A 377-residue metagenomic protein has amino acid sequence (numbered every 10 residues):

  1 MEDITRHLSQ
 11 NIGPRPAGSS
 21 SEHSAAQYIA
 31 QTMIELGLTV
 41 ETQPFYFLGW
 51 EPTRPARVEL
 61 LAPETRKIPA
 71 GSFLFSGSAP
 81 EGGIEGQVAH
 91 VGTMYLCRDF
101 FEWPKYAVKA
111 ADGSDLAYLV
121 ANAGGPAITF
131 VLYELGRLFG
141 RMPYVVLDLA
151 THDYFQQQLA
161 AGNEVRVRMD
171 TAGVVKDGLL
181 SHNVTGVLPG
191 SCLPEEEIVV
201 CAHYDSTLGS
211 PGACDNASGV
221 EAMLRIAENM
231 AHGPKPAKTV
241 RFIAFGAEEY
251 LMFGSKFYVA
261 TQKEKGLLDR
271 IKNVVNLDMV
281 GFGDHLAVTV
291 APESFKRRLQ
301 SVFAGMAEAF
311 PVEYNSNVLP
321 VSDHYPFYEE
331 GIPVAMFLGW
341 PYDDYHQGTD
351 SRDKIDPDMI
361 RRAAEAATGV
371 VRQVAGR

Functional and structural regions predicted by a protein language model:
M1-H23, L36, Q43-F45, P55-R57 (+4 more regions): N-terminal capping segment at the start of a domain
D3, H7, S24-E35, A150-Y154 (+8 more regions): Extracytoplasmic/secreted proteins, especially bacterial periplasmic and envelope-associated proteins
D3-Y106: Noncatalytic luminal/extracellular "stalk/propeptide" segments of secretory-pathway proteins
H7, T42, A117-A121, V146 (+7 more regions): Structural recognition of the beta-strand scaffold that forms the well-ordered cores of secreted hydrolase catalytic
Y46-L48, A123-A127, T151-H152, V175 (+5 more regions): Solvent-exposed loop/turn segments at secondary-structure junctions within structured extracellular/periplasmic domains
L61, F75-H90, L132-A213, R225-E228 (+2 more regions): Soluble metallo-hydrolase cores and metallopeptidase-like ectodomains found primarily in the secretory/periplasmic
R137, F282-R377: Active-site-adjacent substrate-binding region of metalloamidase/peptidase-like peptide-processing proteins
L180-N183, S206-V302, P320: Acidic/histidine-rich catalytic neighborhood of metal-dependent amide-processing enzymes
